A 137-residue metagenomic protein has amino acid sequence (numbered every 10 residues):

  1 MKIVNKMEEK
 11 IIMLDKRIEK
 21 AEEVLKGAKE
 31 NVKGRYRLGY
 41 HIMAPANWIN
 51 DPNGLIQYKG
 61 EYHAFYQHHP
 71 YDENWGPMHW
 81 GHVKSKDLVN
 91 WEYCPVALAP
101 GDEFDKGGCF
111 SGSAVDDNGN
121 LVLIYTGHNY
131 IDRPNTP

Functional and structural regions predicted by a protein language model:
K2-P137: Beta-rich carbohydrate-recognition and catalytic domains
